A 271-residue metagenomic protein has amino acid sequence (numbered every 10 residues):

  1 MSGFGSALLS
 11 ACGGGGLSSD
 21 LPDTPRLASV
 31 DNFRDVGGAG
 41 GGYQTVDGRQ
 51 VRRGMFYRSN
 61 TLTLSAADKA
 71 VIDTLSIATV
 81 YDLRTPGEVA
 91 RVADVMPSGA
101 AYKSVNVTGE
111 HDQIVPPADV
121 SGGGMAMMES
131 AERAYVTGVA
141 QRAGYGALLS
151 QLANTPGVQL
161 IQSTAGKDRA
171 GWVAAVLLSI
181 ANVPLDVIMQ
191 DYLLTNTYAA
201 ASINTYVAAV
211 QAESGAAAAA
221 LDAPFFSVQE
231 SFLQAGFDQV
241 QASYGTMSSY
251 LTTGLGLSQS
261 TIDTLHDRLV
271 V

Functional and structural regions predicted by a protein language model:
M1-L8, C12-Q159, V173-V271: Cys-dependent protein tyrosine phosphatase-like superfamily
T164-A165, R169-A170: Ser/Thr-glycine-rich phosphate-binding loops at phosphate-binding pockets of nucleotides, nucleotide cofactors
